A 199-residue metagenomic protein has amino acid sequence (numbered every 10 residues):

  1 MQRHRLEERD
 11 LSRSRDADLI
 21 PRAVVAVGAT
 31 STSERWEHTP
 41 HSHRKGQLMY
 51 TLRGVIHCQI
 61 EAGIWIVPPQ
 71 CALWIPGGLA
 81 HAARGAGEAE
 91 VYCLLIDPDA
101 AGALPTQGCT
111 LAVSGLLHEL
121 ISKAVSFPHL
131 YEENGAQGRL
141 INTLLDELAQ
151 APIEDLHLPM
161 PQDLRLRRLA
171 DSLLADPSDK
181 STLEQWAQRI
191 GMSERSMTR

Functional and structural regions predicted by a protein language model:
M1-V55: Generic protein-terminus/edge-of-domain signal
T30, D99-E119: Double-stranded beta-helix
H38, R53-Q59, A72-L73, H81: Short beta-strand segments in beta-sandwich/barrel cores
H41-S42, Y50, V67-P69, G85: Conserved strand-loop elements at the edges of beta-sheets that form or border functional pockets
A62-G77: Short acidic-glycine-tyrosine-enriched beta hairpin
I64, G78-G108: Ligand-binding loop in jelly-roll beta-barrel domains
T110-S178: An amphipathic alpha-helical interaction segment
L174, K180-R199: Basic/polar phosphate-binding segments, predominantly the helix-turn-helix DNA-binding elements of transcriptional
